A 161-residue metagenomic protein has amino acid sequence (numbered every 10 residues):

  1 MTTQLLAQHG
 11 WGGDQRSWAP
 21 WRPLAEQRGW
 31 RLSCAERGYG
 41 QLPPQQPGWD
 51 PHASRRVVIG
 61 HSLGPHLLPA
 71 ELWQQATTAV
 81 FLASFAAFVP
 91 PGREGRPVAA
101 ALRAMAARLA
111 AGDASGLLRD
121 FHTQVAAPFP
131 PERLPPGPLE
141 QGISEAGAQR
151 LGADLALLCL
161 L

Functional and structural regions predicted by a protein language model:
M1-G48: Conserved HGGG/HGGXW glycine-rich cap/lid loop of the alpha/beta-hydrolase fold
A7-W11, H61-S62, S84: Glycine-rich His-Gly loop
P20, A70-E71: Active-site signature of alpha/beta-hydrolase-fold catalytic machinery across serine- and Asp/Cys-nucleophile hydrolases
A25, E71-L72: Aromatic pocket-lining residues of Rossmann-like dinucleotide-binding sites
I59-L68: Gly/Ala-rich beta-loop-alpha elbow adjacent to hydrolase catalytic centers
Q75-F88: A conserved short beta-strand
F88-E140: Helix-rich cap/lid subdomain of alpha/beta-hydrolase
P136-L161: Hydrophobic, aromatic-rich cap/lid helix
